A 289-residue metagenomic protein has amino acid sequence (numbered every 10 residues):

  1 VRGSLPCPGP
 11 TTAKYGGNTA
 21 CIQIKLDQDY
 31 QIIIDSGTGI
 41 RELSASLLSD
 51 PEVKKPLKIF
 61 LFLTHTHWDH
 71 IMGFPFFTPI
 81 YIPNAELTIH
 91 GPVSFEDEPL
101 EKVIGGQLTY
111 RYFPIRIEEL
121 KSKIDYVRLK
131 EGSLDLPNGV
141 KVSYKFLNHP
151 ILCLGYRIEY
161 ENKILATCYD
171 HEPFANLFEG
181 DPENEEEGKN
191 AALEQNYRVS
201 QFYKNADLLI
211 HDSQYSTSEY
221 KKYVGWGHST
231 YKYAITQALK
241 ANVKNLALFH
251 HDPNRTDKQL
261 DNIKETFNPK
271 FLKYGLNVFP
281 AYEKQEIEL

Functional and structural regions predicted by a protein language model:
V1-E179, D257-L289: Binuclear metal-dependent hydrolase catalytic cores
E172-L276: Cap/insert and terminal regions of metallo-dependent hydrolase folds
